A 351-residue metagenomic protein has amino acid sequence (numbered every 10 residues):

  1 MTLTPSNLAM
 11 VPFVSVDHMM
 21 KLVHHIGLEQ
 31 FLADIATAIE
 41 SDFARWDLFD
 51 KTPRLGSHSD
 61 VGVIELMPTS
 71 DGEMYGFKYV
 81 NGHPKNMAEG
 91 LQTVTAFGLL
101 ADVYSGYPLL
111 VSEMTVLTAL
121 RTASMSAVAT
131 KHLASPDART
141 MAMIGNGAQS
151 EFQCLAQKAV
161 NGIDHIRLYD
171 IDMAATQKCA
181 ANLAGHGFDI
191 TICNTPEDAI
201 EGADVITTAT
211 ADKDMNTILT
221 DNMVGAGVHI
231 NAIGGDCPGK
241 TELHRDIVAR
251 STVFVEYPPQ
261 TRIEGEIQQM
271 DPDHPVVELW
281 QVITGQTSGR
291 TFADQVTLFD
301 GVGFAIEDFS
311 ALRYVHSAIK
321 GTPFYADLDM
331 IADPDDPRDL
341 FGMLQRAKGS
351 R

Functional and structural regions predicted by a protein language model:
M1-A119, A127, D137, I306 (+2 more regions): N-terminal ligand-binding/catalytic initiation module
L133-T140, G162, G225-A226: Short helix-loop-beta connector
N146-G147: Glycine-rich Rossmann-fold phosphate-binding loop(s) that bind the pyrophosphate of adenine dinucleotide cofactors
S150-E151: N-terminal Rossmann-fold NAD(P) dinucleotide-binding loop
V160-A184: NAD(P)-binding Rossmann-fold cofactor-contacting core
F188-A203, L219: Short acidic low-complexity segments
T210-D214, G234-G235: Short glycine-/small-residue-rich Rossmann-like dinucleotide-binding loops
M223-V228, A232-F292: Rossmann-fold NAD(P)-binding glycine/threonine-rich loop
